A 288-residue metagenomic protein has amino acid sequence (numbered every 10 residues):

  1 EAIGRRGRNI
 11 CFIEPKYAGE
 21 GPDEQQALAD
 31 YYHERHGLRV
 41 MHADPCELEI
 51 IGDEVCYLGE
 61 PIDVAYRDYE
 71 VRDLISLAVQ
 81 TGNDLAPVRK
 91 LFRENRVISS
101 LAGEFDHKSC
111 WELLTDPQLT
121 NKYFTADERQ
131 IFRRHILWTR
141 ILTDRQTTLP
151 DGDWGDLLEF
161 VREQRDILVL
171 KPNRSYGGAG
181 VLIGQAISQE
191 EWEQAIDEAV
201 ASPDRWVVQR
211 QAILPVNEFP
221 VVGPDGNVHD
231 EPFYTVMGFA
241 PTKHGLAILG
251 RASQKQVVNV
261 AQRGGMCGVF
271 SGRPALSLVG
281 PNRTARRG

Functional and structural regions predicted by a protein language model:
E1-R287: Domain-scale recognition of functional cores that engage charged ligands
